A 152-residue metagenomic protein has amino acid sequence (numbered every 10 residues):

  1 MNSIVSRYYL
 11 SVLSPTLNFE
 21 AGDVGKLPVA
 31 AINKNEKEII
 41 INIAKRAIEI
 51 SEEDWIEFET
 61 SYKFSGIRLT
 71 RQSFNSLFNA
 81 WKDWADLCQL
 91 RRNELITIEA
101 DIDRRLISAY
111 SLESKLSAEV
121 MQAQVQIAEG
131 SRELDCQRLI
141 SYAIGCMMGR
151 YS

Functional and structural regions predicted by a protein language model:
M1-K26, N35-E36, N42, R46-I50: Basic, amphipathic alpha-helical recognition segments used for DNA target recognition
P28-S152: Non-catalytic DNA-recognition/assembly elements of restriction-modification systems
